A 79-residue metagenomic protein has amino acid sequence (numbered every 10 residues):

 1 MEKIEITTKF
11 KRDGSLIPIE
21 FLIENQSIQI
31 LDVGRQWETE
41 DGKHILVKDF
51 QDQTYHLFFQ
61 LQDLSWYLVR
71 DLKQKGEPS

Functional and structural regions predicted by a protein language model:
M1-S79: Cysteine-centric segments in proteins
